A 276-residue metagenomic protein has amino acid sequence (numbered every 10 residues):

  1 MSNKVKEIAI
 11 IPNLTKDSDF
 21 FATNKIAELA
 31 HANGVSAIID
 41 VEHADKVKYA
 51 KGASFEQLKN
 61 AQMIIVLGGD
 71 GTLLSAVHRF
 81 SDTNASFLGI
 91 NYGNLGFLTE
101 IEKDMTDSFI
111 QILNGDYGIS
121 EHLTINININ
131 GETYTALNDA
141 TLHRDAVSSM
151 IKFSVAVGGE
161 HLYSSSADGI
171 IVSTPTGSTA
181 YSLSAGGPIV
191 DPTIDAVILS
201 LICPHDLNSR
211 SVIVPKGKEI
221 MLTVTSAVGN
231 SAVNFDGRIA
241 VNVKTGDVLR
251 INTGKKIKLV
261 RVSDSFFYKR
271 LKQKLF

Functional and structural regions predicted by a protein language model:
M1-M63, K103-G118, N128-Y134: ATP/NTP phosphate-donor binding region
I10, V66, V172: Redox-cofactor binding/interface segments in oxidoreductases and associated redox assembly factors
N13, I65, G69, N91 (+2 more regions): A residue-level signal for conserved active-site and pocket-lining positions in enzyme catalytic cores
D19-F20, G71-A76, T179-S184: Short glycine/serine/threonine-rich phosphate/pyrophosphate-binding segments that cradle anionic phosphate groups
L67-Y92, T99-E102: Glycine-rich phosphate/dinucleotide-binding loop and adjoining beta-alpha-beta core of small-molecule
L95-D168: Catalytic core of DAGKc-family lipid kinases
Y134, L142, V147, V157-H161 (+1 more regions): ATP/nucleoside-binding phosphotransfer catalytic cores, i.e., glycine-rich phosphate-binding loops
Y163-A167, V172-N208: Gly/Ser/Thr-rich active-site loops/lids in small-molecule metabolic enzymes that frequently grip phosphoryl groups
